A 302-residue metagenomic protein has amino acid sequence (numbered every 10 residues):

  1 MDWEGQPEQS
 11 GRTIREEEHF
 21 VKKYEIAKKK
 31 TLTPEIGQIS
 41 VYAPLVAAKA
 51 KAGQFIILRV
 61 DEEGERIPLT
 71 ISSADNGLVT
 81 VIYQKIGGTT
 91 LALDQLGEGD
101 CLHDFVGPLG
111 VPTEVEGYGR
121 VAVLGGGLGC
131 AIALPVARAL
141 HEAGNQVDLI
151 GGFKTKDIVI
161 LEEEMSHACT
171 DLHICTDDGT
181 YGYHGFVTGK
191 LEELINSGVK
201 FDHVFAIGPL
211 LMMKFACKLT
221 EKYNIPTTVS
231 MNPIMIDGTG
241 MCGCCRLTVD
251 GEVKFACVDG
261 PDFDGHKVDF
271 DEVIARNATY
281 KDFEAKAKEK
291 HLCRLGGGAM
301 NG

Functional and structural regions predicted by a protein language model:
E17-E98: Ferredoxin-reductase
L58, D104-F105, L247: A generic structural signal for residues embedded in beta-strands
D61, G107-P108, D250: Short, surface-exposed secondary-structure boundary micro-motifs
G64-S72, L109-G119, C257: Short, Lys/Arg- and Gly-enriched loop/turn segments at beta-strand edges
G88-I236: FNR/FR-type flavoprotein reductase catalytic core
I132, L210, P233-D262, H291-A299: Local cysteine-cluster metal-coordination motifs and their immediate loop/turn environment, predominantly Fe-S cluster
F255-D259, F263-G302: Short Fe-S-cluster ligation motifs
